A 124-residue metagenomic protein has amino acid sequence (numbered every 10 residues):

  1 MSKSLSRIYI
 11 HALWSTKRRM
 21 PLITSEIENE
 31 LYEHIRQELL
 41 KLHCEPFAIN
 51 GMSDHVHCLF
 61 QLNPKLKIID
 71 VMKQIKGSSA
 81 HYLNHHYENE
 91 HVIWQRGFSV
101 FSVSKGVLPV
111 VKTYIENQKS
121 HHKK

Functional and structural regions predicted by a protein language model:
M1-K124: Basic nucleic-acid-binding interfaces
